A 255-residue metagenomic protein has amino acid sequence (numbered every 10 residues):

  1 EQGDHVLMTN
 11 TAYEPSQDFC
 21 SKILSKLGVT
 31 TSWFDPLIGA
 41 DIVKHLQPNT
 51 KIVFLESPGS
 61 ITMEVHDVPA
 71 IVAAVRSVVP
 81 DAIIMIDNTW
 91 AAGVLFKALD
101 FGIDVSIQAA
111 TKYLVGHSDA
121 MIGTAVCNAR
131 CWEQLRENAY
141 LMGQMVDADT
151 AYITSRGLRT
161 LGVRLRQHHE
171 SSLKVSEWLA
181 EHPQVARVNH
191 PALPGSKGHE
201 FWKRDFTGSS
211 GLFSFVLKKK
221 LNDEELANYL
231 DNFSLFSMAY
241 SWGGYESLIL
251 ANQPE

Functional and structural regions predicted by a protein language model:
E1-H182, N189: Conserved PLP-enzyme active-site core in the AAT-like
V185-E255: Conserved C-terminal alpha-helix-loop-beta "cap" of PLP-dependent enzymes that closes/shapes the active-site mouth
